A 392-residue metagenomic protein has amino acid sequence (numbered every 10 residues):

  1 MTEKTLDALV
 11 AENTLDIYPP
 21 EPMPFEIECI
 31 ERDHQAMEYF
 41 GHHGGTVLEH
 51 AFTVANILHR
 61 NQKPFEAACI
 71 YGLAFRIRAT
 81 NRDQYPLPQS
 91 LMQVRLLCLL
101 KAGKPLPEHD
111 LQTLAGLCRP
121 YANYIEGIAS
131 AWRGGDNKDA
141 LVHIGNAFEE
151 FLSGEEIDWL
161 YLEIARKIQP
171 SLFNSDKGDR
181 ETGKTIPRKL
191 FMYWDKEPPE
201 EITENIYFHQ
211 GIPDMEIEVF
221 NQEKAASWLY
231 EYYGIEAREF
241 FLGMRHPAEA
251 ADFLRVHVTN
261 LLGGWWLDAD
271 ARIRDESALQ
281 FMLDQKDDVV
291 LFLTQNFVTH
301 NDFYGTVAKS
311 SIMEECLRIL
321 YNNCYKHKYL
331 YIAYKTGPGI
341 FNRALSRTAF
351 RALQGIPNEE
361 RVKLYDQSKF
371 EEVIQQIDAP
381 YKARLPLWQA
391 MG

Functional and structural regions predicted by a protein language model:
M1-A251, A269-G392: Glycosyltransferase-associated regions of secretory-pathway enzymes, highlighting luminal stem/catalytic domains
P213, L262-G263: Residues at helix C-cap/C′ positions in short coil/turn segments immediately following an alpha-helix
D252-L262, D270: Small-residue hinge/turn detector
